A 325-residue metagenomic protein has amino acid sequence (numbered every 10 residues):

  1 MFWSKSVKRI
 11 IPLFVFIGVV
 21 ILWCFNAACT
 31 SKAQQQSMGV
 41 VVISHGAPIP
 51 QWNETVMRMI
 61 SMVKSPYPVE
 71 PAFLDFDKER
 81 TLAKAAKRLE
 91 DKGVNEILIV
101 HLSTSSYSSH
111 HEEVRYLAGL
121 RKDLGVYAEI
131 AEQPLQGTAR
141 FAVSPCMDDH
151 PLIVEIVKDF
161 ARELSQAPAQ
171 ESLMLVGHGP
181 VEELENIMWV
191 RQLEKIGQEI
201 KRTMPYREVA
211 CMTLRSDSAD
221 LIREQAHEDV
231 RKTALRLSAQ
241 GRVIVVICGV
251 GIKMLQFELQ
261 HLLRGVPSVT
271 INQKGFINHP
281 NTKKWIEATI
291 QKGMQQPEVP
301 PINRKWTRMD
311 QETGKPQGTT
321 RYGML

Functional and structural regions predicted by a protein language model:
M1-K8: N-terminal secretory signal peptides that target proteins for export/translocation
V7, V19-I21, P50: Short linear sequence elements within intrinsically disordered, low-complexity coil regions
F14-N26: Bacterial N-terminal signal peptides
T30-L325: Active-site-proximal alpha-helix that buttresses catalytic centers in soluble enzyme cores
